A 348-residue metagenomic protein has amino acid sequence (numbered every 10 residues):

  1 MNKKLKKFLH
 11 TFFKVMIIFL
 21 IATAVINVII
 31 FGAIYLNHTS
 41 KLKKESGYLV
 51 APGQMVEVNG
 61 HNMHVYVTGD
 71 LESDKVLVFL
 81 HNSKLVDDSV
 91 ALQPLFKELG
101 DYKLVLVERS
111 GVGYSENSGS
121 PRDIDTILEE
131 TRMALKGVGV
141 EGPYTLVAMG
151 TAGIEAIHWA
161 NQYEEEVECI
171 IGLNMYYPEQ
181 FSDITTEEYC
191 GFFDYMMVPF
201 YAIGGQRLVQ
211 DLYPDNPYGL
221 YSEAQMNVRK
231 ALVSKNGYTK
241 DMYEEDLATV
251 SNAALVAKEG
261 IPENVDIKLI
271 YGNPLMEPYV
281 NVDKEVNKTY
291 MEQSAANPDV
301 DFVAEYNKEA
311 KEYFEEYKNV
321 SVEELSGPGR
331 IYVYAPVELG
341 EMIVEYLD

Functional and structural regions predicted by a protein language model:
N2-K75, D101, D348: Alpha/beta-hydrolase fold catalytic core
H64-Y114: Conserved HGGG/HGGXW glycine-rich cap/lid loop of the alpha/beta-hydrolase fold
K84, R109-G113, E155, Y177 (+1 more regions): Alpha/beta-hydrolase active-site loop signature
L106-V147: Active-site loop/oxyanion-hole signature of alpha/beta-hydrolase fold enzymes
G142-I184: Conserved hydrolase catalytic core segment
M175-R207: A catalytic-pocket lid/entrance helix-loop region that shapes and gates access to the active site across common
Y221-E316: Conserved serine/cysteine hydrolase catalytic core
K308, E312-D348: Catalytic active-site module of serine/aspartate enzymes centered on a nucleophile-bearing elbow/loop
